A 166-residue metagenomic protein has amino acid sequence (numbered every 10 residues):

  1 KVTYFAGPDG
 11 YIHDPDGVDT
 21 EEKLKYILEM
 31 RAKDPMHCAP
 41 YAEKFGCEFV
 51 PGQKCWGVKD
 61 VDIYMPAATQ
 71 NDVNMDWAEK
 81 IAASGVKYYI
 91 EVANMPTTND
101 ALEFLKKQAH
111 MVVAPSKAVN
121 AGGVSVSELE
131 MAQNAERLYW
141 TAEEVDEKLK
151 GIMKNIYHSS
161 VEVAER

Functional and structural regions predicted by a protein language model:
K1-D60: Glycine-rich phosphate/diphosphate-binding loop of Rossmann-like nucleotide-binding domains
H13-P15, N74, T98-N99, G122: Short helix/loop capping segments that flank catalytic or ligand/cofactor-binding pockets
C38, A42, W77-I81, A101-L105: Short amphipathic alpha-helical segments and helix-helix/interface helices
F49-I63, N71-Y88: Rossmann-fold NAD(P) dinucleotide-binding segment
M65-A67, V92: Short, well-ordered coil/turn residues at beta-beta hairpins and beta-strand->alpha-helix junctions within
T69-N71, M95: Short glycine-rich anion-binding loops that position phosphate/pyrophosphate groups of nucleotides and phosphorylated
A82-R166: Adenosine-phosphate binding glycine-rich loop
